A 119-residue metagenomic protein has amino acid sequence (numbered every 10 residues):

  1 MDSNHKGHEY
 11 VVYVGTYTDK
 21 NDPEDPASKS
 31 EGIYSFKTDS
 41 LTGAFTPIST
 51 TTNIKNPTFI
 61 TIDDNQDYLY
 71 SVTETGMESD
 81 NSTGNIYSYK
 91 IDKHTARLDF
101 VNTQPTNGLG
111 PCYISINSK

Functional and structural regions predicted by a protein language model:
D2-A27, G32-K37: An edge-strand/N-cap motif at the start of beta-rich repeat modules
H5-H8, I62-Q66, I116-K119: Residue-level detector of Asp-centered blade-edge/turn motifs that repeat once per structural unit in beta-propeller
V14, Y70-V72: Residue position within the beta-strands of beta-propeller blades
T18-P23, E74-D80: Short glycine/acidic-enriched loop and turn motifs that connect beta-strands
S28-G32, F45, S82-N85, L98: A detector of repeated loop/turn-to-beta-strand junctions in beta-rich toroidal repeat architectures
F36-G43, Y89-R97: Short loop/turn segments immediately following beta-strands, especially the blade-tip and inter-blade linker loops
T46-T52, D99-P105: A short beta-strand motif characteristic of beta-propeller blades
